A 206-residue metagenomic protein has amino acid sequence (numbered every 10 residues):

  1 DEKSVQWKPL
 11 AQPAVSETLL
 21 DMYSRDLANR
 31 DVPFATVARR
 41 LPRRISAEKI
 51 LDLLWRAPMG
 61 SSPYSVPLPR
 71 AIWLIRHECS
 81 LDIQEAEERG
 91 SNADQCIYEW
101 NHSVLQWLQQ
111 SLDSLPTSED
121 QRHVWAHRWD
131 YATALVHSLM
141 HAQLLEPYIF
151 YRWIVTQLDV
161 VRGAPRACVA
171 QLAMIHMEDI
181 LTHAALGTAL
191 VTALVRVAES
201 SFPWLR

Functional and structural regions predicted by a protein language model:
D1-E119, W125: Long, low-complexity, highly charged intrinsically disordered regions
A47, L51, I97, N101 (+3 more regions): Core helices of alpha-solenoid repeat scaffolds
G60-Y64, R122-A126, L135, L139-M140 (+2 more regions): Short, charged/polar micro-motifs that form catalytic or ligand-binding hotspots
L74, E78-D82, A132-H141, Q157-D159 (+1 more regions): Hydrophobic residues within the alpha-helices of tandem HEAT/HEAT-like
E85-R89, L115, Q143-P147, A184 (+1 more regions): Short, flexible/disordered secondary-structure transition segments
R128-D130: Generic helix N-cap/helix-start motif at coil->alpha-helix transitions
F150-R206: Extended alpha-helical scaffolding segments
